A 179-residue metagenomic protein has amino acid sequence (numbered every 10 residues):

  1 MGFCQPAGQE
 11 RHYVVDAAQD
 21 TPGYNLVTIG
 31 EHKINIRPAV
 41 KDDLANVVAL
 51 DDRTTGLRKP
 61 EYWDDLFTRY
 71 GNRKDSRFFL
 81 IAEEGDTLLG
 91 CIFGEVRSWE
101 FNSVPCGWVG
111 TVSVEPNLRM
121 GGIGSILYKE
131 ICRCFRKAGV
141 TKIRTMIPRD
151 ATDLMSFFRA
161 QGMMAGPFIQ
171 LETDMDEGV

Functional and structural regions predicted by a protein language model:
G2-D42, E177-V179: Conserved N-terminal entry element of GNAT/NAT acetyltransferase domains
I29, K41-D42, A49, R53-V104 (+2 more regions): Acetyl-CoA-dependent GNAT
V40, E115-R119, P148: Residue-level recognition of the GNAT/N-acetyltransferase active site
N46-L50, D65-L66, I126, E130 (+2 more regions): Alpha-helical elements of Rossmann-like donor-binding domains used by nucleotide-donor carbohydrate transfer enzymes
R77, G166-Q170: Short hydrophobic/aromatic beta-strand or adjacent loop that forms the aromatic wall/cage of a ligand/substrate-binding
V114, M120-R133, A160: Conserved acetyl-CoA-binding loop-helix of GNAT-fold acetyltransferases
S125, K137, R149-P167: Conserved active-site alpha-helix within GNAT-family acetyltransferase domains
F135-I147: Conserved GNAT acetyl-CoA-binding A-motif
